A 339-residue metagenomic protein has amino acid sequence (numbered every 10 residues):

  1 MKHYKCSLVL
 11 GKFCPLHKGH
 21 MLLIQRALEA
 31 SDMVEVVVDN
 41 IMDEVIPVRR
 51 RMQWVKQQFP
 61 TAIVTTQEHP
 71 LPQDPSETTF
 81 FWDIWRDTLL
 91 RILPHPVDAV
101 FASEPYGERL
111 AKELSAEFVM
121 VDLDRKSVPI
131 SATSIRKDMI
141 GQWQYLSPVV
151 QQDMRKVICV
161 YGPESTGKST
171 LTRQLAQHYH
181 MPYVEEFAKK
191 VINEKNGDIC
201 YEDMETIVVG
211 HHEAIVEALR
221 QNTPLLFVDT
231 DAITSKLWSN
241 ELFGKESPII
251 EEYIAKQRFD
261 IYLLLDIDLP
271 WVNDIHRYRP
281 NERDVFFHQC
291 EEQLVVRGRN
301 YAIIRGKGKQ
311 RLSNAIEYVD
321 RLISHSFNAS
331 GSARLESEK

Functional and structural regions predicted by a protein language model:
M1-K156: Nucleotidyltransferase catalytic core that binds NTPs
P163: P-loop (Walker A) phosphate-binding loop of NTP-binding proteins
G167: Conserved glycine(s) of the Walker
T170: Conserved Walker
R173-E217, A315: Conserved substrate/cofactor phosphate-moiety recognition/catalytic segment in nucleotide-dependent phosphotransferases
D198-K245: Conserved nucleotide-sensing/catalytic segment adjacent to the nucleotide-binding pocket in NTP-handling enzymes
F243-Q310, E317, I323, S330: A glycine- and Lys/Arg-enriched "phosphate-lid" helix/loop adjacent to the NTP-binding pocket of small-molecule kinases
